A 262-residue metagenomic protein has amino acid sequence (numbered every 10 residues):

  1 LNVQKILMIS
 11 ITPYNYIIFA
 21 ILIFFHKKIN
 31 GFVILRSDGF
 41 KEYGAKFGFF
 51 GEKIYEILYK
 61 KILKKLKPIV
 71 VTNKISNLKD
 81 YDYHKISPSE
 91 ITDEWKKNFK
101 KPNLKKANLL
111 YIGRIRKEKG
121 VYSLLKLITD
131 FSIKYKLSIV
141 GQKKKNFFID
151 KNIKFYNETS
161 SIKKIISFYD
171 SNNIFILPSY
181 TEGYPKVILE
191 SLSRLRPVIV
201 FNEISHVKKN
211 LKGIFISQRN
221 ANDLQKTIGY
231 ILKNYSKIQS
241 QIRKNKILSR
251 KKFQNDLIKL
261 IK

Functional and structural regions predicted by a protein language model:
E42, K53-K97: A short, active-site helix/loop in glycosyltransferases that binds the activated sugar's phosphate group
A107, Y111-D130, I139: A conserved mid-protein helix/loop that constitutes part of the nucleotide-sugar donor-binding site
N146-S160: Nucleotide-activated donor-binding/catalytic signature segment of Leloir-type glycosyltransferases, i.e., the conserved
S167-N172: Short alpha-helical donor nucleotide-sugar binding micro-motif in glycosyltransferases
Y180: Aromatic "clamp/platform" in nucleotide-sugar-dependent glycosyltransferases that forms part of the donor/acceptor
I188, P197-V200: Short hydrophobic beta-strand element within catalytic cores of glycosyltransferases and related nucleotide-activated
N202, G213-N222, Y230-Y235: Conserved acidic donor-binding segment of nucleotide-sugar-dependent glycosyltransferases
S236-K262: A charged, aromatic-enriched C-terminal amphipathic alpha-helix characteristic of glycosyltransferases across folds
